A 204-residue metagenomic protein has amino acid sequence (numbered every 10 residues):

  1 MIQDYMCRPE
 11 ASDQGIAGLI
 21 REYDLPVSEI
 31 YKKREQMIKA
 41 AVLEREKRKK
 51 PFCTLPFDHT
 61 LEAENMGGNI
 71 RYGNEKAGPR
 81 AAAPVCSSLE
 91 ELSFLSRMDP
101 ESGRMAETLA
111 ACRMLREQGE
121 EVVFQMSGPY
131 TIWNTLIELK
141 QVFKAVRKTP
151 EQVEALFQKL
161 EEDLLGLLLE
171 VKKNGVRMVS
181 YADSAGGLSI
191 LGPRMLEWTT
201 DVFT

Functional and structural regions predicted by a protein language model:
M1-N74, E197-T204: N-terminal basic, low-complexity leaders that serve as flexible interaction/assembly modules and, when applicable, as
M1-Y23, V27, P100-T204: Active-site loop segments of alpha/beta catalytic cores
E22-A40, A81-F94, M126-L136: An N-terminal domain-start capping segment
T54-G73, S93-P100, M178-R194: Glycine-rich, proline-tolerant flexible connector loops at the mouths of alpha/beta enzymes
N65-P79, I132-A145: Aromatic- and acidic-residue-enriched segments that line the glycan-binding/catalytic groove of carbohydrate-active
K76-M114: A gly/proline- and charged-residue-enriched helix-loop-helix capping module
